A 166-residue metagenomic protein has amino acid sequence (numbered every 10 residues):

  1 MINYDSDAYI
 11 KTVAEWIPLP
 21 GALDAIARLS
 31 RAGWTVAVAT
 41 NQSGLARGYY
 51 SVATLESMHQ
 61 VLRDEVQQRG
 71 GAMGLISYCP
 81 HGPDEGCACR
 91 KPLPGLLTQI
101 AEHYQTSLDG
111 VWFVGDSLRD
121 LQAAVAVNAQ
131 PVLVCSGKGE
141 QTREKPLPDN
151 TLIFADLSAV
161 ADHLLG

Functional and structural regions predicted by a protein language model:
M1-T35: Active-site neighborhood of HAD-like aspartate-dependent phosphohydrolases
V13-I17, Y50-S57, K91-P92: Alpha-helix N-cap and loop-to-helix initiation/capping positions
A22, I26-H59, A72-E85, A124: Substrate-recognition element of Asp-dependent hydrolases with the DxDx(T/V) motif
L62-Q67, A101: Conserved hydrophobic residues forming the short capping helix/wall of the S-adenosyl-L-methionine
V66-A72, Q105, P146: Short helix-capping segments at alpha-helix termini
A88-L121: Conserved Lys-Pro-Asp/Glu-containing loop-to-beta segment of HAD-superfamily phosphomonoesterases, centered on
F113-L152: Acidic, Mg2+-coordinating phosphoryl-transfer loop and its flanking beta/alpha structural elements, shared across
T151-A159: Short acidic-hydrophobic, aromatic-tinged amphipathic segments that line or gate anion-handling sites
